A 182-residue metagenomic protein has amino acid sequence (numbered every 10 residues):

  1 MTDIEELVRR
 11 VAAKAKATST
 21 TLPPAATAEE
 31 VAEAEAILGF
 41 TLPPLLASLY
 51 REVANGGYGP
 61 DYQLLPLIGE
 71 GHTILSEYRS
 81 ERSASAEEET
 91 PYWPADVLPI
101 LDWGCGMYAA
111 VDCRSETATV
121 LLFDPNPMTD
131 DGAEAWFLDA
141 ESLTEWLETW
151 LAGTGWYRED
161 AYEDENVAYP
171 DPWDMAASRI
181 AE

Functional and structural regions predicted by a protein language model:
M1-M107, E163-E165, D171-E182: A surface-exposed partner-binding patch
L65-P66, L101, D112, L121-F123: Residues in well-ordered beta-strands of folded domains
P66-I74, D112, D139-L143: Helix N-cap / beta->alpha transition motif
M107-S115: Broad, structure-driven detector of short, well-ordered beta-strand segments within folded domains
T117-T119: A short alpha->loop->secondary-structure connector
D124-A152: Compact, glycine/acidic-enriched structural inserts
